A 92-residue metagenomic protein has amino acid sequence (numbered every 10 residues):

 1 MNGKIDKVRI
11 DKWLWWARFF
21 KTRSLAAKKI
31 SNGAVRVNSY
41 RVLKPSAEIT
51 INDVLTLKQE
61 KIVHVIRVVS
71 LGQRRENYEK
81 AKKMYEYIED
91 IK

Functional and structural regions predicted by a protein language model:
N2-K12, W16, S24, K28 (+1 more regions): Strongly charged
